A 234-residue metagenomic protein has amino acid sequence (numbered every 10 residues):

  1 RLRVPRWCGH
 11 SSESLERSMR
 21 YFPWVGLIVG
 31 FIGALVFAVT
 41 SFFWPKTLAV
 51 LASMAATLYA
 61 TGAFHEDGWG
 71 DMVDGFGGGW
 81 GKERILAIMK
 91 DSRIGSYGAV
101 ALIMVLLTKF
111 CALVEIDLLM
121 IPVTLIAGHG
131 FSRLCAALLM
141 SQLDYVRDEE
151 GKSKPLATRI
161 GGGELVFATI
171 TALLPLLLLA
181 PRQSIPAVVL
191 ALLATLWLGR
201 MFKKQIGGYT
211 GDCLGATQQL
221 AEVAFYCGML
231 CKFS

Functional and structural regions predicted by a protein language model:
R1-G62, F76-R84, D91-S234: Hydrophobic alpha-helical transmembrane segments
F64-G68: Juxtamembrane transmembrane-helix boundary signature
